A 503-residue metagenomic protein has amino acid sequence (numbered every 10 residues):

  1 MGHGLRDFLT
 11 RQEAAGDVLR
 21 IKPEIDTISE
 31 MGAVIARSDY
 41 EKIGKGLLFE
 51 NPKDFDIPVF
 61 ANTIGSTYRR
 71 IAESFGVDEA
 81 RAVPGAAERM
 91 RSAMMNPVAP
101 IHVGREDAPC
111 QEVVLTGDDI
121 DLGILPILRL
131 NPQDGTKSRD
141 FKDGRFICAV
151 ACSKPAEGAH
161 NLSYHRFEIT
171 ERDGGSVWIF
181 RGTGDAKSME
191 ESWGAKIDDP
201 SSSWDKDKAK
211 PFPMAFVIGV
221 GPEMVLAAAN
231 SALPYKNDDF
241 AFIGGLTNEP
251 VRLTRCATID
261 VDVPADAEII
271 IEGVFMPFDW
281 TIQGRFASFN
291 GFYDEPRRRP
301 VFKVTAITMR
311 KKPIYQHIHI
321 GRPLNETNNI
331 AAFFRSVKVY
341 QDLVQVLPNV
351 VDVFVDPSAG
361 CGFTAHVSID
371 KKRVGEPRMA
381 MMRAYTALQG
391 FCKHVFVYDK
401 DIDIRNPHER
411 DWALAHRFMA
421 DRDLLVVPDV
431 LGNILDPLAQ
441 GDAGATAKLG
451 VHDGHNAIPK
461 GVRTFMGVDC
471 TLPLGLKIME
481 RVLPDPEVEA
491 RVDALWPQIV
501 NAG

Functional and structural regions predicted by a protein language model:
M1-V301, T305-G503: Extended, highly charged
